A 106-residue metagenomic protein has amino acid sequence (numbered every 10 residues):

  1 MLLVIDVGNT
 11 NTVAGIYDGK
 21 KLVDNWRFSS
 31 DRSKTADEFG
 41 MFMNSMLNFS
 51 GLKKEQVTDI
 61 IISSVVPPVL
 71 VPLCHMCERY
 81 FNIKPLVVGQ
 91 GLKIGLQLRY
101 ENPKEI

Functional and structural regions predicted by a protein language model:
M1-L2, D59: Residue-level preference for the first positions of well-ordered beta-strands
L2-S45: Short glycine-rich, Thr/Ser-proximal phosphate-binding strand/loop in the N-terminal lobe of ATP-dependent enzymes
Y17-K21, N48-L52, Q90-K93: Short amphipathic alpha-helical segments, especially helix-boundary/capping motifs
F42-T58: Conserved active-site "lid/cap" helical segment
K53-I106: Short beta-strand-loop/turn "lid" adjacent to the catalytic site in phosphate-handling enzymes
